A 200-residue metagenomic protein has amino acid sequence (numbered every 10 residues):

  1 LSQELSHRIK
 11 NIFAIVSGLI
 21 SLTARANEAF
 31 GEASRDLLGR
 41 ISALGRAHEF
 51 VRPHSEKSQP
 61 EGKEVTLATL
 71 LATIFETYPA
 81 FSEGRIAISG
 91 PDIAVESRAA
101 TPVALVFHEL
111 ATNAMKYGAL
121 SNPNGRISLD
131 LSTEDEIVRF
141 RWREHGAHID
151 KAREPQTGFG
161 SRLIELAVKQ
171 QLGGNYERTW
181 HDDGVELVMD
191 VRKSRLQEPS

Functional and structural regions predicted by a protein language model:
L1-R8, A33: Signal-transducing coiled-coil linker helix
L1-S2, E28, Q59-G62, E76 (+4 more regions): Conserved short strand/loop->alpha-helix "switch" segment adjacent to the catalytic nucleotide/phosphoryl-transfer site
I12-L19, F30-R85, S89: Conserved DHp (HisKA) dimerization/phosphotransfer helix of two-component histidine kinases, i.e., the long coiled-coil
N124-E136, R143: Short beta-strand/loop element within the Bergerat-fold HATPase_c
I137, H148, H181-V188: Glycine-rich nucleotide-binding loop
R143-I149: Glycine-rich acidic phosphate-binding loop
K151-E177: ATP phosphate-binding glycine-rich loop and adjacent ATP-lid/helix-beta elements within ATP-binding kinase/ATPase
V191-S200: C-terminal end segment of the histidine kinase catalytic
